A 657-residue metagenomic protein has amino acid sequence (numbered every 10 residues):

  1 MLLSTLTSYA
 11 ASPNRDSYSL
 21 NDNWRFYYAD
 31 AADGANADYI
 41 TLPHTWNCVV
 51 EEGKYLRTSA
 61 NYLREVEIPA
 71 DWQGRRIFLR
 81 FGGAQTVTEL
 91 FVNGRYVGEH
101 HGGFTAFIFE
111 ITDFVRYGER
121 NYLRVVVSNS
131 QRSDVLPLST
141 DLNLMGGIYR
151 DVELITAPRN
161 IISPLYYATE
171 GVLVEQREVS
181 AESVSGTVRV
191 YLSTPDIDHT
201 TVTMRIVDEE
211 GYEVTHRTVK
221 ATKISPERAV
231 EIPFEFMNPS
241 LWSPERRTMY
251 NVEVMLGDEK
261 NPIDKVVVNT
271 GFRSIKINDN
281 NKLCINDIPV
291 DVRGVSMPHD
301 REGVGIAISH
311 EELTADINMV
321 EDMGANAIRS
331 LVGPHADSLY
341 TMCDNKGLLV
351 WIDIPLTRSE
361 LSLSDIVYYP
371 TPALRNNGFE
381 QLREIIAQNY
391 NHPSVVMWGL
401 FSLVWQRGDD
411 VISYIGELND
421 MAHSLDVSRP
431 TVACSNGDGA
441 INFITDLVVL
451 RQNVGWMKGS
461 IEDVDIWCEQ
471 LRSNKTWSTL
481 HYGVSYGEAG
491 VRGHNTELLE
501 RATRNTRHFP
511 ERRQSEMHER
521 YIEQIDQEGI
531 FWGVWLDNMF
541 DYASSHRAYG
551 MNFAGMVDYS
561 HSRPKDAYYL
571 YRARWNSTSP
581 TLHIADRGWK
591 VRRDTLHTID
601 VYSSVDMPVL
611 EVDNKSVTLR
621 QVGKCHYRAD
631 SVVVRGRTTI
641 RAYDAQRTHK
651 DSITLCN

Functional and structural regions predicted by a protein language model:
Y9-G53, V126, R132, E153-L154 (+6 more regions): Accessory carbohydrate-binding/adhesion or oligomerization-edge regions at the termini of glycan-active proteins
R25-A31, E52-G53, R57-L165, T169-E170 (+8 more regions): Accessory beta-strand-rich segments of carbohydrate-active enzymes
P43-I68, W72-F81, Q85-V92, G98-H101 (+6 more regions): Active-site-adjacent substrate/metal-binding segments within catalytic domains of carbohydrate-active enzymes
F107-D113, E227-F236, H626-V632: Exposed aromatic-hydrophobic patches
R116-G118, R189-N278: Extended acidic/polar, glycine-enriched regions that form or flank non-catalytic beta-rich accessory modules
T140-L165, L536-D586, K590-R593, T598-V609 (+2 more regions): Catalytic cores of secreted or luminal carbohydrate-active enzymes
S183-A221, V230, H597-V617, R637-D644: Beta-strand-rich binding/interaction modules
I317-M319, A327-R563, A567, Y571 (+4 more regions): Substrate-binding/catalytic cleft of secreted carbohydrate-active enzymes, primarily glycoside hydrolases
